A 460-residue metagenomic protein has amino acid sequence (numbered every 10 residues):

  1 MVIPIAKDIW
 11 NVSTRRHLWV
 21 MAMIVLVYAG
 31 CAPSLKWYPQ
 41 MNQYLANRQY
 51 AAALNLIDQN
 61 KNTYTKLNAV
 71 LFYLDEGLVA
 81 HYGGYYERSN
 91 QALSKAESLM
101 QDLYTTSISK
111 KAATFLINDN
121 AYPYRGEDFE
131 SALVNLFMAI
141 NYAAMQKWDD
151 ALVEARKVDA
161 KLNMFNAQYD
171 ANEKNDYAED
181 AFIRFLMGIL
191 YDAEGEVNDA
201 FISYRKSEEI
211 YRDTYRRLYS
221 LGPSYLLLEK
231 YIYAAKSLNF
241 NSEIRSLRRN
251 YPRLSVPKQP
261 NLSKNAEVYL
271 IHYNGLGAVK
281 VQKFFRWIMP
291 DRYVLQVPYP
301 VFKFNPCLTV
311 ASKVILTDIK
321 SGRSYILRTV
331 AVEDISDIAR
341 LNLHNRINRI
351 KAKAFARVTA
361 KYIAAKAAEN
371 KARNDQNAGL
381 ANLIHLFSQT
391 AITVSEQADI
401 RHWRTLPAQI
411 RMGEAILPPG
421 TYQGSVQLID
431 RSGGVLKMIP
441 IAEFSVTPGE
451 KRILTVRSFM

Functional and structural regions predicted by a protein language model:
V27-Y50, K61: Bacterial Sec signal peptide processing site at the extreme N-terminus
Y50-A51, Y86, W148, V197: TPR-repeat structural position
T65-A69, M100-K111, L162-A171, E208-R253: Boundary/linker segments of alpha-helical solenoid repeat arrays
A235, I244-M460: Short loop/turn and low-complexity linker motifs enriched in small/turn-promoting residues
